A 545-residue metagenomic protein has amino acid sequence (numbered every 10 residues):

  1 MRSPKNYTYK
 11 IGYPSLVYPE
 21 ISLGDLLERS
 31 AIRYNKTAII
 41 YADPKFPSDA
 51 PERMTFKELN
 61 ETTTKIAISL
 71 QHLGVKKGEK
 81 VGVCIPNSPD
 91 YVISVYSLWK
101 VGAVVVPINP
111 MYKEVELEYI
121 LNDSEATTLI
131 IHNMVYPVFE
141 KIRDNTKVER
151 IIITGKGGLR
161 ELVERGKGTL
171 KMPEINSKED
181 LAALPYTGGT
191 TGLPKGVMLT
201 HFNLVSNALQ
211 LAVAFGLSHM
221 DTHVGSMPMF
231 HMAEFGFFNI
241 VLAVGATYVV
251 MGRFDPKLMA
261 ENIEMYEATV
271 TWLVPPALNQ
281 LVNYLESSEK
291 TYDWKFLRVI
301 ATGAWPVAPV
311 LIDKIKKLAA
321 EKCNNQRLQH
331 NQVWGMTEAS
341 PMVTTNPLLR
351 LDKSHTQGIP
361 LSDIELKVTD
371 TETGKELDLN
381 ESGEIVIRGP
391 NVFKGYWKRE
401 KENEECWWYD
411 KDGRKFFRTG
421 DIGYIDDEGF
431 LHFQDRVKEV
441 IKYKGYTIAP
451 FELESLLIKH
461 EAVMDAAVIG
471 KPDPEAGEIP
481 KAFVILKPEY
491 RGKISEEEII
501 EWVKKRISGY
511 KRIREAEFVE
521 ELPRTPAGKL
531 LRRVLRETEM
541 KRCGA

Functional and structural regions predicted by a protein language model:
P19, A38-S88, V92-Y96, K113-E118: Conserved AMP-binding/adenylate-forming core of the ANL superfamily
Y34-T37, K167-Y186, L193, G216-T222: Conserved pre-ATP/AMP-binding loop-to-beta segment of ANL
D43-E52, M134-K178, G188, Y284-S287 (+1 more regions): ANL superfamily adenylate-forming
R53-K57, A182-S206, P347: Conserved AMP-binding A3 loop
H72-L73, Y96, K100-V163, I175 (+1 more regions): Structural core segment of the AMP-binding/adenylate-forming
V205-T222, F230-V270, Q280-S288: Conserved AMP-binding/adenylation subdomain of ANL enzymes
A243, A268-L273, V282-D352, E365: Gly/Ser/Thr-rich phosphate-binding loop
T271, G389, K394-G395, I422-K511 (+2 more regions): AMP-binding/adenylate-forming catalytic core of the ANL superfamily
